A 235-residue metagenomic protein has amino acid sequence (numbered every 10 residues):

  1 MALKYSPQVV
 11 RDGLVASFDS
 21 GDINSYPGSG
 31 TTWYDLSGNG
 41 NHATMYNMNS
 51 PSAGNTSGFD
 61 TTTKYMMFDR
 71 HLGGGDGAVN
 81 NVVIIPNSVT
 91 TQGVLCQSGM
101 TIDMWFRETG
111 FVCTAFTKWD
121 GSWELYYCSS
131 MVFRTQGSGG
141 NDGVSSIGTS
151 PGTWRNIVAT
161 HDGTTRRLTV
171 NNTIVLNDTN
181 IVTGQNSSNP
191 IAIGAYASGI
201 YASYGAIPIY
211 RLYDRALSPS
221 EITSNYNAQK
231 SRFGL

Functional and structural regions predicted by a protein language model:
M1-A2, Q136-D142, S187-P208: Extracellular glycan-interaction patches encoded by glycine-rich segments
L3-K4, V10-P27, T32-G38, M100-G110 (+3 more regions): Extracellular, beta-strand-rich glycan-interacting domains
S6-Q8, S17-D19, M67-D69, I84-P86 (+8 more regions): Beta-strand-rich, repetitive solenoid scaffolds
G28, W33, S37, N41 (+8 more regions): Extracellular glycan-recognition modules
W33, H42-A43, D142-G143, V175-L176: Short, isolated positions in well-ordered beta-strands
T91-Q92, V144-T149, N180-I181: Beta-strand-rich interaction surfaces with strong enrichment in secreted/lumenal proteins
F133-N156: Short, aromatic/His-centered strand-loop micro-motif at the edge of beta-sheets
V170-I191: Short, solvent-exposed beta-strand-to-loop segments that form ligand-recognition rims of beta-rich domains
